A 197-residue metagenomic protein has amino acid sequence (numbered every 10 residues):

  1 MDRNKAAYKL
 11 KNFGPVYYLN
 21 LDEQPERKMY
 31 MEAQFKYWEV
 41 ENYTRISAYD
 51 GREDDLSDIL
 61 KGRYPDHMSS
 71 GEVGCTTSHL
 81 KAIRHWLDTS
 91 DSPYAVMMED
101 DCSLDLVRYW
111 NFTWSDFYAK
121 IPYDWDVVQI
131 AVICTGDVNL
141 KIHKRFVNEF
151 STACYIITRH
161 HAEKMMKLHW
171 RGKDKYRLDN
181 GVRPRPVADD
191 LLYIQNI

Functional and structural regions predicted by a protein language model:
M1-M98, C102-I197: An acidic/histidine-cluster motif and surrounding catalytic segment that typifies divalent-metal-assisted enzyme active
